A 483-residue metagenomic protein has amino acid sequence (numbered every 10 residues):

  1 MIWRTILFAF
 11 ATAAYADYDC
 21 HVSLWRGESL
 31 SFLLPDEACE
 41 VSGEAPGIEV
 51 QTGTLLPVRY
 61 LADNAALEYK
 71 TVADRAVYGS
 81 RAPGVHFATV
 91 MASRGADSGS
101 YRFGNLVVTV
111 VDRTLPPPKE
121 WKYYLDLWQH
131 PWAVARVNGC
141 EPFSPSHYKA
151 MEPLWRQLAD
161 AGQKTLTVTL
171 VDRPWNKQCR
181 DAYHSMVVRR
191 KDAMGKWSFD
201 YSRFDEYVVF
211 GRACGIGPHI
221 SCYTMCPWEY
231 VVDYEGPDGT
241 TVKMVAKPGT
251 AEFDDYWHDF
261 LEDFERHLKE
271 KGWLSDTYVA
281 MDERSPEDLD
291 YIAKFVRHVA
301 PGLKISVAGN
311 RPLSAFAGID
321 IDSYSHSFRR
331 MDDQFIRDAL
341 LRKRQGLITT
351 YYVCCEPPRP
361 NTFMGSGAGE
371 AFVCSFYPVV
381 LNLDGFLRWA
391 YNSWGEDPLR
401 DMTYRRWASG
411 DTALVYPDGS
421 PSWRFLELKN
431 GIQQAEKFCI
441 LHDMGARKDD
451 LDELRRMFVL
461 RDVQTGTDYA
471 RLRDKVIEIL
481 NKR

Functional and structural regions predicted by a protein language model:
M1-F8: Sec-dependent signal peptide recognition, specifically the positively charged N-region followed immediately by
A14-L33: Beta-sheet-dominated interaction scaffolds and their linkers
L33, E37-R75: Surface-exposed binding patches on compact interaction domains or structured appendages
L34, V279, K304-G309, D322-R329: Short, hydrophobic beta-strand segments that form beta-sheet elements in well-ordered domains
G79, F87-R94, S100-V299, A308-G318 (+2 more regions): Aromatic-lined carbohydrate-binding surfaces of glycoside hydrolases
V231-D233, V245-G249, F253, W257-T277 (+2 more regions): Catalytic domains of carbohydrate-active enzymes that cleave complex glycans
S323-M402, R406-W407: Catalytic-core region of carbohydrate-active enzymes that cleave or remodel glycosidic bonds
